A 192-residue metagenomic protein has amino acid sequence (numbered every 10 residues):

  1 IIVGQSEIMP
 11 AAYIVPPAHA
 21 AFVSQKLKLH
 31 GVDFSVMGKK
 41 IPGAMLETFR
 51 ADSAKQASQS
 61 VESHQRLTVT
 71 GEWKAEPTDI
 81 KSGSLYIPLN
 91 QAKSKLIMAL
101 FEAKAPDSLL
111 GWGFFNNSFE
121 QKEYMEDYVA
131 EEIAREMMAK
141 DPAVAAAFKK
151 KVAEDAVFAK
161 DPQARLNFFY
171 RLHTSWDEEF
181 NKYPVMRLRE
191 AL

Functional and structural regions predicted by a protein language model:
I1-L192: Intrinsic-disorder/low-complexity accessory segments
